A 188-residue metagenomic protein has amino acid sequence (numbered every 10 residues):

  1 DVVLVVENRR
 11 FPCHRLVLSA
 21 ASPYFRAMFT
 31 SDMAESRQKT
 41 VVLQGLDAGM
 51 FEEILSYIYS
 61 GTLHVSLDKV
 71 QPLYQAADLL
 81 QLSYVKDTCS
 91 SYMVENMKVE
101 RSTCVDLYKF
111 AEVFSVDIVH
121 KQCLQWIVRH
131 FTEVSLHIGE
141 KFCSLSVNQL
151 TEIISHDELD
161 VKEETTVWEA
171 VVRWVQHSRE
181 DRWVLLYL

Functional and structural regions predicted by a protein language model:
D1-V2: Residue-level detector of beta-strand structural context in well-folded domains
R9-C13, A20-A21, S36-Q38, F51-E52 (+2 more regions): Alpha-helical scaffold in the C-terminal half of BTB/POZ domains and their immediate C-terminal extension
V17-F29: Short active-site loop/helix that positions an aromatic residue
